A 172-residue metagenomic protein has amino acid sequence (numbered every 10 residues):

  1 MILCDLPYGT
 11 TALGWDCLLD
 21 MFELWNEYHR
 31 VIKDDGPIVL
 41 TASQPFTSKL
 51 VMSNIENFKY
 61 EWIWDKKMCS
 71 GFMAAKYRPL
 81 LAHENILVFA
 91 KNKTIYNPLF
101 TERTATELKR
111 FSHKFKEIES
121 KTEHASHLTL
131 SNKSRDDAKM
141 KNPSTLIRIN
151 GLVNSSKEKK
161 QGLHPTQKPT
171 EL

Functional and structural regions predicted by a protein language model:
M1-L172: Core catalytic lobe of class I
